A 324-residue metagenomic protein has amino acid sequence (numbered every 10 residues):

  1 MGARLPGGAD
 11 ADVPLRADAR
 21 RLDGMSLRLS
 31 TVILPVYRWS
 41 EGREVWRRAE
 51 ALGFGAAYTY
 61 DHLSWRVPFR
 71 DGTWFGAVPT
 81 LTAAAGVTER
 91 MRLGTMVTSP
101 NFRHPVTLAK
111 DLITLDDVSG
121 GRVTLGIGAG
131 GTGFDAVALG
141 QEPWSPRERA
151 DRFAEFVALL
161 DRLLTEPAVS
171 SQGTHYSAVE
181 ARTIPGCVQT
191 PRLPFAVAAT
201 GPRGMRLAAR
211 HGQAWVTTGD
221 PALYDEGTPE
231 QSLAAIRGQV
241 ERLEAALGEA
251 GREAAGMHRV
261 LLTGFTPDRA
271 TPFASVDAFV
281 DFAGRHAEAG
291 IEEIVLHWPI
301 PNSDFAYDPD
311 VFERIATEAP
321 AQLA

Functional and structural regions predicted by a protein language model:
G2-A324: Active-site-adjacent structural elements that line small-molecule/cofactor binding pockets in enzymes
